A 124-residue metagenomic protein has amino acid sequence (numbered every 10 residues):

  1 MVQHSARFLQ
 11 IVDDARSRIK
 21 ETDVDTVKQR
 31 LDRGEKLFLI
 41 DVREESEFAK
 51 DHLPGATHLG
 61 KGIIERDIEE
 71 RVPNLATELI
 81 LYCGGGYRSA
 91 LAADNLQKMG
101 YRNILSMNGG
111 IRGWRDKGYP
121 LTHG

Functional and structural regions predicted by a protein language model:
M1-F38, E45-E78, G84-G124: Rhodanese-like catalytic fold shared by cysteine-dependent sulfurtransferases and DSP/PTP-type phosphatases
